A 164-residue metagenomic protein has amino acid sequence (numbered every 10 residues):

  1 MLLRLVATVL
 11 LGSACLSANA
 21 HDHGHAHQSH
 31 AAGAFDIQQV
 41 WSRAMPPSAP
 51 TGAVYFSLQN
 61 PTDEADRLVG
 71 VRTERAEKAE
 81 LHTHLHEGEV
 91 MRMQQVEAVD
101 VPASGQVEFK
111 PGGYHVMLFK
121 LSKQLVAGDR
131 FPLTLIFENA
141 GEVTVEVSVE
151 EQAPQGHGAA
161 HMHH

Functional and structural regions predicted by a protein language model:
R4-A14: Bacterial N-terminal signal peptides
C15-N19: N-terminal signal peptide c-region/cleavage motif recognized by signal peptidases
H21-H164: Compact, glycine-rich, soluble single-domain proteins
